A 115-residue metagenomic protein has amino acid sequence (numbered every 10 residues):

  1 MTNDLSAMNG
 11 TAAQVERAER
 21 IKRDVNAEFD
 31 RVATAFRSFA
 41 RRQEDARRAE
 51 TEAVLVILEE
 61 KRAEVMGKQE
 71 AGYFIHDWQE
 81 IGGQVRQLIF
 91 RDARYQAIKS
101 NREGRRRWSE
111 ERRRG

Functional and structural regions predicted by a protein language model:
M1-G115: Charged, low-complexity intrinsically disordered segments and flexible loops
